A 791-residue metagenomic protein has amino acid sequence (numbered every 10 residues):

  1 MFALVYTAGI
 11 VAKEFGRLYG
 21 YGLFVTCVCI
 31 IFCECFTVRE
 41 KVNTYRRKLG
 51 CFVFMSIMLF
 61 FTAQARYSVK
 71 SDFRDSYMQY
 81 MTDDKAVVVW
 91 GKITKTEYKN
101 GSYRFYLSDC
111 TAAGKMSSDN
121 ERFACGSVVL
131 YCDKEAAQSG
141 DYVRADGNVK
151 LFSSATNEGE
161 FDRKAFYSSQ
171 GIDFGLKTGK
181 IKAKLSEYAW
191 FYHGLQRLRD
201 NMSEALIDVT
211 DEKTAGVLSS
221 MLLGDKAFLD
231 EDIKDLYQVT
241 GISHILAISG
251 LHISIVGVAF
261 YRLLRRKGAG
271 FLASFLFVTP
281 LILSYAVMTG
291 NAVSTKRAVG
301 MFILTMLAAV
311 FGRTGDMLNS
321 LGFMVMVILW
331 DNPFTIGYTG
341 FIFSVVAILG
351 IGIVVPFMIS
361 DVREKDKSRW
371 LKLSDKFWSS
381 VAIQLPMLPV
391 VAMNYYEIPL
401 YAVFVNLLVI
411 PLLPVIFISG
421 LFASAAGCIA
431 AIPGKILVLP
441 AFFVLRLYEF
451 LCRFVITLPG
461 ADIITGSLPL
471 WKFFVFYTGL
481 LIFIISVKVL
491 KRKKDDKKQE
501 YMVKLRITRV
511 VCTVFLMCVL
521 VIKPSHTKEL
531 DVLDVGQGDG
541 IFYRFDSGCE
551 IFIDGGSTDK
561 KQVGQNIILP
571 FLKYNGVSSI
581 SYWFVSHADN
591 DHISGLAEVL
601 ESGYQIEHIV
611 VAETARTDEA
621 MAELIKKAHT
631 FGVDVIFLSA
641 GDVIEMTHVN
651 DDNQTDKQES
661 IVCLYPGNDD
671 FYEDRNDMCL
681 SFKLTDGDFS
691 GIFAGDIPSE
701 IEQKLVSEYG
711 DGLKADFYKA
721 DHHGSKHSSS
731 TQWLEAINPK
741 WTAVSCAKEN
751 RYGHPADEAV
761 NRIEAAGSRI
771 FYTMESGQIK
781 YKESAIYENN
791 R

Functional and structural regions predicted by a protein language model:
M1-Y77, R297, L490-K493, E500: N-terminal leader/targeting segments
L4, S169-M301, M306, L385 (+6 more regions): Aromatic-rich juxtamembrane segments at the membrane interface
A12-G22, V42-R46, T339, P399-L400 (+2 more regions): Membrane-helix interface and helix-disruption motif detector
T37, E231-A402, T465-S525, Q703 (+4 more regions): Hydrophobic alpha-helical transmembrane segments in multi-pass membrane proteins
S56-H244, N566, P570-K573, S579 (+4 more regions): Membrane-interface helix/helix-cap signal primarily in integral membrane proteins
W90, A113-M116, Y131-N148, A165-Y167 (+4 more regions): Non-globular, low-confidence helical/coil segments that flank catalytic cores
F191-T210, V217, D225, I233 (+13 more regions): Hydrophobic alpha-helical segments of integral membrane proteins, encompassing both true transmembrane helices
